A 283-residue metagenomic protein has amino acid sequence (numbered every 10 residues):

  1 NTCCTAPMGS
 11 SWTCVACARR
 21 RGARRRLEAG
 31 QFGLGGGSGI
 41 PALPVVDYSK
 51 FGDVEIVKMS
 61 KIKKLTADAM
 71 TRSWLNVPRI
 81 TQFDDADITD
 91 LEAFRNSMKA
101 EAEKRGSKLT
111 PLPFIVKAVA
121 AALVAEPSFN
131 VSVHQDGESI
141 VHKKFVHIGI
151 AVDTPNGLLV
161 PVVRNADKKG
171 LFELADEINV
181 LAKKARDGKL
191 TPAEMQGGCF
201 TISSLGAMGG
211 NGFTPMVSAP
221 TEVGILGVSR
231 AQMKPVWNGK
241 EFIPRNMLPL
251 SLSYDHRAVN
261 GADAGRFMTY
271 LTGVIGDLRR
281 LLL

Functional and structural regions predicted by a protein language model:
N1-L283: C-terminal catalytic/motor cores of large multi-domain enzyme assemblies
